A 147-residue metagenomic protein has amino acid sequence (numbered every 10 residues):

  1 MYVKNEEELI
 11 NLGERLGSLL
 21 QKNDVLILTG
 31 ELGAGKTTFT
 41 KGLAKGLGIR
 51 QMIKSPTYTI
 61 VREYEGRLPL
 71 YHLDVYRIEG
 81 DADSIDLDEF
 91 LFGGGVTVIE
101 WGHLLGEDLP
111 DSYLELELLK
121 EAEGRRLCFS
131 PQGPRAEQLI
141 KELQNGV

Functional and structural regions predicted by a protein language model:
M1-R15: N-terminal pre-Walker A segment at the start of P-loop NTPase domains
L26-L28: Hydrophobic anchor at the beta1->P-loop junction of P-loop NTPases
E31: P-loop (Walker A) phosphate-binding loop of NTP-binding proteins
K36: Conserved lysine of the Walker
K45-S55, E65-G66: Post-Walker A helix-loop "phosphate-sensing" segment adjacent to the P-loop in P-loop NTPases
T57, E63-H103: Conserved nucleotide-sensing/catalytic segment adjacent to the nucleotide-binding pocket in NTP-handling enzymes
E89-V147: Short phosphate-coordinating micro-motif centered on Lys-Gly-acidic
